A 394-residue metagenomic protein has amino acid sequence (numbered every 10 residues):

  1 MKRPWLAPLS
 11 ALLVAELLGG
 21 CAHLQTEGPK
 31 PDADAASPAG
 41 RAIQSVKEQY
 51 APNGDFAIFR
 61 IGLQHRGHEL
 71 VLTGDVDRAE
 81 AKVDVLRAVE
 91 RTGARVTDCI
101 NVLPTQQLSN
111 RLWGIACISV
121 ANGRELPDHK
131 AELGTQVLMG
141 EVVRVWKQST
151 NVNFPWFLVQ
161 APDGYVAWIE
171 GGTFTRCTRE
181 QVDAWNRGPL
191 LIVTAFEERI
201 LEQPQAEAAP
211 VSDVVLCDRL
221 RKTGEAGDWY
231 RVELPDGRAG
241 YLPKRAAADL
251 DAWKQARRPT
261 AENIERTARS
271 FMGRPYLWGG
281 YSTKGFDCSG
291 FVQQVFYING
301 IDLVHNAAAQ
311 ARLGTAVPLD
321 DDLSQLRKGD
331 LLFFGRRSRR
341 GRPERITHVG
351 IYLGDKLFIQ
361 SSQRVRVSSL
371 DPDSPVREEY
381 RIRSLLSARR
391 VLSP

Functional and structural regions predicted by a protein language model:
M1-L9: Bacterial N-terminal signal peptides that target proteins for export
P8, L13-Q136, E141, G171-R179: N-terminal targeting leaders
V71, K82, G134-E170, S212-K244: SH3/SH3-like beta-barrel superfamily modules
V71-V76, D251-Q255, P275-T283: Second-shell loop/turn segments in exported
R87-L108, Q160-I192, Q205, Y230-T267 (+1 more regions): Boundary regions of SH3-family modules and the immediately adjacent low-complexity/disordered segments in eukaryotic
A116-M139, R144-V145, V193-K222, Y276: Beta-loop motif signature
T175-R176, E198, Q205-A208, A248 (+2 more regions): Aromatic- and glycine-rich peptidoglycan recognition patches
Y276-G290, Q294-K328: Catalytic cysteine-centered active-site loop
